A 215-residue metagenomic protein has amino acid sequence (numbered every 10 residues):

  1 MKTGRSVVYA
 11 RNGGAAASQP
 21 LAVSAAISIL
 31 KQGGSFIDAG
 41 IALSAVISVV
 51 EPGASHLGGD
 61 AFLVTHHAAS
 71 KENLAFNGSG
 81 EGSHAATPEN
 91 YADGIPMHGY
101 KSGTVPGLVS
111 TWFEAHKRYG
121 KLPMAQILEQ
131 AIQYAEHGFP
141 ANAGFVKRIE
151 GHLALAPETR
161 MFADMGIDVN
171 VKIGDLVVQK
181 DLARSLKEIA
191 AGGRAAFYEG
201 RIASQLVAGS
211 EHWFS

Functional and structural regions predicted by a protein language model:
M1-S28, F36-E199, A203-S215: Noncatalytic scaffold domains of N-terminal-nucleophile
